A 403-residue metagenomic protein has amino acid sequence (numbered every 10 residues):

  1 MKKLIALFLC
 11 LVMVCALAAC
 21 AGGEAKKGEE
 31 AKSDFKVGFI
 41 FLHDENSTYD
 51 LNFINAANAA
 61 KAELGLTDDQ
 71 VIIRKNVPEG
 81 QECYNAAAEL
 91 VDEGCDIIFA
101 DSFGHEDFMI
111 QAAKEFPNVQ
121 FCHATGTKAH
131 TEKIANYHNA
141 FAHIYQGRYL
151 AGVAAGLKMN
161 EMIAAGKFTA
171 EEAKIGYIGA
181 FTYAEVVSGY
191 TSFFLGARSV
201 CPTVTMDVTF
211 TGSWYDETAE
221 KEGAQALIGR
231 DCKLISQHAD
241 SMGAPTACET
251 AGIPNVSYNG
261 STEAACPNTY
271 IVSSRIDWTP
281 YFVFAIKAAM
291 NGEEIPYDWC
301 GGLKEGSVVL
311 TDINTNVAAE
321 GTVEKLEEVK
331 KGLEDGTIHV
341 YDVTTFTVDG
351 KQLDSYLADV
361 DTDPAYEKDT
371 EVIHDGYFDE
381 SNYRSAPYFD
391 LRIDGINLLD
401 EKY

Functional and structural regions predicted by a protein language model:
M1-L9: Positively charged n-region of N-terminal signal peptides that target proteins for export
C15-A19: C-terminal motif of bacterial Sec signal peptides marking the signal peptidase cleavage site
A21-G23: Bacterial signal peptide processing site
K26-Y403: A residue-level marker of the well-folded mature domains of exported/periplasmic proteins
